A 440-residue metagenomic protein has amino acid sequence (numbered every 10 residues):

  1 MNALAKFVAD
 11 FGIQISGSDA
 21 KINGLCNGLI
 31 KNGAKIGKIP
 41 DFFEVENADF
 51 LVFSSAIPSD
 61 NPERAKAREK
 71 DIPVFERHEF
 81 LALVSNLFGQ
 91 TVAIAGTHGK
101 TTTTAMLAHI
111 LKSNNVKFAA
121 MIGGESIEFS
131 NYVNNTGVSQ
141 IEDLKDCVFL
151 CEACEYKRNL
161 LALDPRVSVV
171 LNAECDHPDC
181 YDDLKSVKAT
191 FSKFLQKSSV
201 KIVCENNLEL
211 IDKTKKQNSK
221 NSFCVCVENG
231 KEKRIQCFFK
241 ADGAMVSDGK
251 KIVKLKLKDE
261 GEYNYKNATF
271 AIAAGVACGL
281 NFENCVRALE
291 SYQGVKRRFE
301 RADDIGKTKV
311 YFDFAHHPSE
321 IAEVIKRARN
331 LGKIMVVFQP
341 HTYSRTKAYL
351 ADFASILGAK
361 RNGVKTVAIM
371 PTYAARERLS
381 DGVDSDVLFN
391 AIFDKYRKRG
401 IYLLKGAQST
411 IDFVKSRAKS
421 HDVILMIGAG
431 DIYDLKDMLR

Functional and structural regions predicted by a protein language model:
L4-F11, F88, V148, V167 (+1 more regions): Nucleotide phosphate-binding/pyrophosphate-handling subdomain across enzymes that bind or process nucleotide phosphates
F7-I13, I30, F43-E46, S55 (+2 more regions): Phosphate-binding loop of NTP-binding sites
V8, L51, I94, L171 (+7 more regions): Residue-level signal for inorganic ion chemistry
F11-G28: NAD(P)-binding Rossmann-fold cofactor-contacting core
Q14-G17, A119, M335, A368: Conserved beta-strand positions in the Rossmann-like core of class I SAM-dependent methyltransferases
S18-D19, G37-P40, F75-A82, M121-I122 (+5 more regions): Beta-strand->loop->alpha-helix junctions that form or flank phosphate-binding loops in nucleotide-handling enzymes
K35-N47, S409-S416: Short acidic low-complexity segments
N221, A354-S420: C-terminal helical cap/extension that packs against the catalytic core of soluble nucleotide-cofactor enzymes
